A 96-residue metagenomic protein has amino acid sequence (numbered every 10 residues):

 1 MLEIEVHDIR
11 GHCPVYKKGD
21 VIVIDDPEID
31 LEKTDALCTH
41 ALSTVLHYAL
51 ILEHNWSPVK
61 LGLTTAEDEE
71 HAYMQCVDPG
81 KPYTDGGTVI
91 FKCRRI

Functional and structural regions predicted by a protein language model:
M1-I4: Short structural boundary motif marking the start of a folded domain
V6-G11: Short alpha-helix capping/helix-loop boundary micro-motifs
H12, I22: Catalytic strand-loop segment that frames the active site of acyl-thioester-processing enzymes
V23-L61: Acidic, aromatic-enriched beta-alpha/helix-loop junctions
K60-I96: Short, compact, well-ordered microdomains
